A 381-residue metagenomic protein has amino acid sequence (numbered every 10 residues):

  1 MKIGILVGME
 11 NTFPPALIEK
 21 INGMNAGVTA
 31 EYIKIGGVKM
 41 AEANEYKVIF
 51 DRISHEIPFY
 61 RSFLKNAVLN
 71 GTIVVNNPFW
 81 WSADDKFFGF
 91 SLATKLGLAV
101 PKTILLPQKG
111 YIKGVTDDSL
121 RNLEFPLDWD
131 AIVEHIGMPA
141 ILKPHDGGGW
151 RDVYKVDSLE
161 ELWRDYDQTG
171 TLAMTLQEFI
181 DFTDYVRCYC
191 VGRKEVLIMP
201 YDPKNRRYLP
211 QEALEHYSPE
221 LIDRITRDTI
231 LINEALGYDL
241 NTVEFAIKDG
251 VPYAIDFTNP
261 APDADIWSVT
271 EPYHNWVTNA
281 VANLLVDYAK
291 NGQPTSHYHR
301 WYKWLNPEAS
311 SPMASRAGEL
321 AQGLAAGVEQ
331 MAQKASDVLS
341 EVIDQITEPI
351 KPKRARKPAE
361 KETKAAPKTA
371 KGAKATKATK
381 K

Functional and structural regions predicted by a protein language model:
M1-V7, V68-G71, F79-V186, L214-R227 (+3 more regions): Active-site nucleotide/adenylate-binding loops and adjacent lid/helix of ATP-dependent enzymes
G8-S119: Conserved N-proximal alpha/beta basic substrate-recognition cap immediately N-terminal to, or forming the N-lobe
G170-A173, F179-E212, T226-T242, A246-Y253 (+1 more regions): Phosphate-binding core of ATP-grasp and ATP-grasp-like enzymes
R207-A254, W276-Q293, H297-A314, G318: A long amphipathic alpha-helix within ATP-dependent nucleotide-binding catalytic cores
A264-T278: Short, flexible active-site recognition loops that position polar ligands and cofactors
R316-A326: Polybasic/polar functional segments that serve as interface/processing modules
E329-K381: Intrinsically disordered, polybasic Lys/Arg-rich low-complexity tracts
